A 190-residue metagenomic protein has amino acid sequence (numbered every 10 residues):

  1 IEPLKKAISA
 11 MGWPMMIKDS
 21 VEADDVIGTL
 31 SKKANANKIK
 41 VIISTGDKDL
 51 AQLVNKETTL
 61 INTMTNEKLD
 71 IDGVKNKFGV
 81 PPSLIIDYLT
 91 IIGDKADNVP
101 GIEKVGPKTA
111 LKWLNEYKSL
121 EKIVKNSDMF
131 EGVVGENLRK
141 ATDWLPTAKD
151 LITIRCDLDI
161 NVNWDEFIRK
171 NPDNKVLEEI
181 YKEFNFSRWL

Functional and structural regions predicted by a protein language model:
I1-N161: Extended two-metal-dependent nuclease catalytic cores across DNA- and RNA-processing enzymes
K140, D150-L190: Low-complexity, acidic/Ser/Thr- and charged residue-rich accessory regions of DNA metabolism proteins
